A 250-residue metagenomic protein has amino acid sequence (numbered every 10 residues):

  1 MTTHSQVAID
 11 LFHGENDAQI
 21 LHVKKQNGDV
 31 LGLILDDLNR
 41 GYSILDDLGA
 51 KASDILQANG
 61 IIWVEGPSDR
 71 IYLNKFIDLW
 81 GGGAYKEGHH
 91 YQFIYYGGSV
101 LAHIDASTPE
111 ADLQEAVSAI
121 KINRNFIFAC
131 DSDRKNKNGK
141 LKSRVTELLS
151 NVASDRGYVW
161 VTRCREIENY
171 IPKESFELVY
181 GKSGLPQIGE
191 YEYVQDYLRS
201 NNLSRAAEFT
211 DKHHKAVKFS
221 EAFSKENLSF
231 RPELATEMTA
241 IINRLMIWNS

Functional and structural regions predicted by a protein language model:
T2-H4: H-loop/switch region of ABC-family ATPase nucleotide-binding domains
A8-S250: Acidic, divalent-metal-binding catalytic cores of TOPRIM and closely related two-metal-ion phosphodiester/pyrophosphate
